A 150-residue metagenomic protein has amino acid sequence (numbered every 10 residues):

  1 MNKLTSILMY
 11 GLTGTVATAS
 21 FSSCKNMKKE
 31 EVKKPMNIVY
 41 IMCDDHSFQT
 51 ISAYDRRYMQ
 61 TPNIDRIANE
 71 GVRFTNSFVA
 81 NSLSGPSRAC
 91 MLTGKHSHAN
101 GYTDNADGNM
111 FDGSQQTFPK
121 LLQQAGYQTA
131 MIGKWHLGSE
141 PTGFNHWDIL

Functional and structural regions predicted by a protein language model:
N2-T15, A19-L150: Formylglycine-dependent sulfatase
